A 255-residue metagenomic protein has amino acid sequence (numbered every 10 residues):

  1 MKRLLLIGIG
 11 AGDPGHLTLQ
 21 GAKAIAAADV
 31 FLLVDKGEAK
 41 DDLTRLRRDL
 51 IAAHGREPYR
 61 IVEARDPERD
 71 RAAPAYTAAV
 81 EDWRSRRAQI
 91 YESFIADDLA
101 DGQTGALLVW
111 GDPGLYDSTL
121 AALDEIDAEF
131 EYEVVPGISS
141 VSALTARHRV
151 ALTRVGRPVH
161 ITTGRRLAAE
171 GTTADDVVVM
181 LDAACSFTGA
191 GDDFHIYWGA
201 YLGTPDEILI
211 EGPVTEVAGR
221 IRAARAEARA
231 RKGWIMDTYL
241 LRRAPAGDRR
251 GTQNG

Functional and structural regions predicted by a protein language model:
M1-P67, A169, I210-E211, A218-G219 (+1 more regions): Glycine-rich, flexible N-terminal cofactor/catalytic loop recognition
R3-I7, D101-L107, Y132, D175-V179 (+1 more regions): Generic beta-sheet signal
I25-D29, F130, A174-D175, D193: Short, well-ordered alpha-helix to beta-strand connector turns
L33, E63, L107-V109, V134-G137 (+2 more regions): General beta-strand structural signal in soluble alpha/beta enzymes
I61-E92, A96: Phosphate/nucleotide-donor binding subsite
A79-I90, A151-T163, E216-A230: A polyampholytic, Gly/Pro-enriched intrinsically disordered region
G111-D175, A230-G233, G247: Class I SAM-dependent methyltransferase SAM-binding "motif I" and its flanking Rossmann-like core
E170-G255: A contiguous loop/helix-start segment that scaffolds small-molecule binding in enzyme catalytic cores
